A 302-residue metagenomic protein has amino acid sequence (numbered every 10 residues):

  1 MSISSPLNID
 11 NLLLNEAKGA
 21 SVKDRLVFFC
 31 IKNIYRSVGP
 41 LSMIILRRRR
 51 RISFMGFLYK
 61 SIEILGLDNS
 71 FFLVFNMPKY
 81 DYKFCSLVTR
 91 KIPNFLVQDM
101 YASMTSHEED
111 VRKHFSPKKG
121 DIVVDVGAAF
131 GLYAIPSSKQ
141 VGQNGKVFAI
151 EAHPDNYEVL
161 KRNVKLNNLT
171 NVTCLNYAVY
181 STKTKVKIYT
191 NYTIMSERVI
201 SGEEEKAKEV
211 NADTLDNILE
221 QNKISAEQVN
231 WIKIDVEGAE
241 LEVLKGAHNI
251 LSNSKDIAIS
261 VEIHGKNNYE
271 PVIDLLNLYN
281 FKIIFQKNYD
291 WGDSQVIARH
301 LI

Functional and structural regions predicted by a protein language model:
S2-H153, E158-N163, N167, N222-S225 (+1 more regions): S-adenosyl-L-methionine
I3, I122, N217-I302: Conserved acidic-Pro-Pro-aromatic motif
A128, A152, V179-S181, V236 (+1 more regions): Hydrophobic pocket-lining residues within nucleotide cofactor-binding pockets
L132, E158, T184, L241-K245: Short N-terminal helix/helix-N-cap motif within the alpha/beta-hydrolase-1
S137, L160, I188, V243-A247 (+1 more regions): Hydrophobic packing residues within well-ordered alpha-helices of enzyme cores
G145, N168-V172, K206, E227 (+1 more regions): A short helix-to-beta-strand connector/capping loop
V159-L219: S-adenosyl-L-methionine
